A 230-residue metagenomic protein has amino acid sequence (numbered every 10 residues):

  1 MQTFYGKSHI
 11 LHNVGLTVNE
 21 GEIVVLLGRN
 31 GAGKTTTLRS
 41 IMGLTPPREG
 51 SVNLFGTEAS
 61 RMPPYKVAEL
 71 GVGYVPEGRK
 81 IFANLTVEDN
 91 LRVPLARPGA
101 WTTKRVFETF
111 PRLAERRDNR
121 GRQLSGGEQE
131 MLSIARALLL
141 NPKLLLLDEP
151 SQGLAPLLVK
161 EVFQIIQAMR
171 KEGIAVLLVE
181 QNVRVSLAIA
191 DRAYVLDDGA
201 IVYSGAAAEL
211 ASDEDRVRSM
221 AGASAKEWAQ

Functional and structural regions predicted by a protein language model:
L27-R29: The feature captures the beta-strand-to-loop junction immediately N-terminal to the Walker
M42: Helix-to-loop junction immediately C-terminal to a conserved catalytic motif
P46, E58-R79, T103, E115-N119 (+1 more regions): ABC ATPase NBD coupling module
G50-E58, L70, W101-E108, G205: Conserved ABC transporter NBD signature motif
R120-L124, E128: Conserved ABC ATPase signature
A137-L138: ABC ATPase C-loop
V195-A200, S204, A211-Q230: C-terminal boundary and immediately downstream tail of ABC-type ATPase nucleotide-binding domains
